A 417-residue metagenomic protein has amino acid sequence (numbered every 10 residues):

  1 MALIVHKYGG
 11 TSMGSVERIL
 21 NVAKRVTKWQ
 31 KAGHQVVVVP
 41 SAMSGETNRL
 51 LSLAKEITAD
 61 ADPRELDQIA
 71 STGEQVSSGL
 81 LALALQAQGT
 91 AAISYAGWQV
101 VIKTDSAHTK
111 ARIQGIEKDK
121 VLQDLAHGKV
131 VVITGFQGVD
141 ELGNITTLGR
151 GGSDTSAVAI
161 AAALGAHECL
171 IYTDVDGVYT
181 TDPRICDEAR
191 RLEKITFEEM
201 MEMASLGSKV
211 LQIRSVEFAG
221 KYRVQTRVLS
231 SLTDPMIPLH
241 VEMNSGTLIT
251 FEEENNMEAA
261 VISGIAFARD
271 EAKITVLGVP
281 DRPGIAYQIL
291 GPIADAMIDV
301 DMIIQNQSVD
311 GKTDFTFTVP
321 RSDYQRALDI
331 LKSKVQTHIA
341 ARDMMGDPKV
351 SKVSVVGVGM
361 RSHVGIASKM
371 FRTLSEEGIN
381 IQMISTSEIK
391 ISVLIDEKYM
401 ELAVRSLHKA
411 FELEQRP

Functional and structural regions predicted by a protein language model:
M1-V216, T318, L394-D396, F411 (+1 more regions): Nucleotide/pyrophosphate-binding catalytic subdomain
A23, T27-Q30, A162, G220 (+4 more regions): A structural alpha-helix within SAM-dependent methyltransferase catalytic domains
H34, T90, V224, I298 (+1 more regions): Short phosphate-binding/catalytic loops that engage adenosine nucleotides
M43, V175-G177, Y222-T226, S230-P235 (+3 more regions): Glycine-rich beta-alpha junction loops
T134, M203-D270: Phosphate/diphosphate-binding glycine-rich loops and adjacent basic-rich segments that engage nucleotide
E168-Y172, T226-V228, D301, M383: Short hydrophobic alpha-helical runs that function as membrane-insertion/retention elements
L239-P417: A conserved regulatory-domain signal marking ACT and ACT-like small-molecule sensing domains and adjacent regulatory
